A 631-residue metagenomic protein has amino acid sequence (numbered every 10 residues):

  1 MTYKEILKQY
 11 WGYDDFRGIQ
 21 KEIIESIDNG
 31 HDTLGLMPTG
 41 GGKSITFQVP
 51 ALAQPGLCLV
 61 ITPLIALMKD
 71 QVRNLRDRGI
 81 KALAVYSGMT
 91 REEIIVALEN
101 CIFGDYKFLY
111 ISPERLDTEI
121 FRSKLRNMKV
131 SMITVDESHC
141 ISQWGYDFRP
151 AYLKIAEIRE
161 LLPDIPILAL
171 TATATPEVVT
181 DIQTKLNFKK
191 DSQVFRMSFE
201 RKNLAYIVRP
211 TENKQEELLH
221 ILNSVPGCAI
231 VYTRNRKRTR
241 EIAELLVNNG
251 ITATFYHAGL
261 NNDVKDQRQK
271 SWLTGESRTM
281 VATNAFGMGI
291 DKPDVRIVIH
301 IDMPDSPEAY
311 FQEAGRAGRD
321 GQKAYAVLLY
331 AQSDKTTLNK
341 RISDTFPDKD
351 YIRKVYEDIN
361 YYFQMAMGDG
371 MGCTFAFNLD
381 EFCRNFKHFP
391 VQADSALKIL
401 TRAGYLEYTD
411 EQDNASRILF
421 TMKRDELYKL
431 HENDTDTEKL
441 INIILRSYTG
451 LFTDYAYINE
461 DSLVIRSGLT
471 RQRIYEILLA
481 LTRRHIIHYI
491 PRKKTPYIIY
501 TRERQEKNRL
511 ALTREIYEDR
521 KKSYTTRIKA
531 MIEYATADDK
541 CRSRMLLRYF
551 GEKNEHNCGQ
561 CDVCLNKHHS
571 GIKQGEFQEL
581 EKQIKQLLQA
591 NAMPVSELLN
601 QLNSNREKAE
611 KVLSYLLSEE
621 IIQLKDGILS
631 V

Functional and structural regions predicted by a protein language model:
M1-Y10, D14-G18, E22-S44, P50-Q54 (+1 more regions): Helicase motor core with emphasis on the C-terminal RecA-like subdomain
L59-V60, T252: Gly/serine-rich nucleotide phosphate-binding loop at the start of the catalytic core of nucleotide/ADP-ribose-handling
D348-E503, R509-V612, E619-L624, L629-V631: C-terminal accessory/connector segments of nucleic-acid motor ATPases
